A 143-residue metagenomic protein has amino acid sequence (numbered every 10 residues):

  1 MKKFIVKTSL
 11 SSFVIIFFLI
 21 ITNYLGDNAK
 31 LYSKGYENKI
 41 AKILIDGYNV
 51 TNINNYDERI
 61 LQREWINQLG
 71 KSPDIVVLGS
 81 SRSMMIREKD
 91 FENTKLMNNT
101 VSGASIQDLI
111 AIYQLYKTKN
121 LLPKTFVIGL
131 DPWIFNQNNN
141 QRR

Functional and structural regions predicted by a protein language model:
M1-F4: N-terminal Lys/Arg-rich, disordered targeting/topogenic segments
V6-G26: Hydrophobic membrane-insertion alpha-helices, especially the h-region of bacterial N-terminal signal peptides
L25-A29, D46-I53, V76-G79: Short acidic/polar alpha-helix capping motifs at helix-coil junctions
L25-I43: Alpha-helical transmembrane signal-anchor/signal-peptide segments
N38-I40, E58-I60, I86-F91: Short amphipathic alpha-helical segments, especially helix-boundary/capping motifs
A41-K71: Short extracytoplasmic
K71-R143: Membrane-embedded segments
